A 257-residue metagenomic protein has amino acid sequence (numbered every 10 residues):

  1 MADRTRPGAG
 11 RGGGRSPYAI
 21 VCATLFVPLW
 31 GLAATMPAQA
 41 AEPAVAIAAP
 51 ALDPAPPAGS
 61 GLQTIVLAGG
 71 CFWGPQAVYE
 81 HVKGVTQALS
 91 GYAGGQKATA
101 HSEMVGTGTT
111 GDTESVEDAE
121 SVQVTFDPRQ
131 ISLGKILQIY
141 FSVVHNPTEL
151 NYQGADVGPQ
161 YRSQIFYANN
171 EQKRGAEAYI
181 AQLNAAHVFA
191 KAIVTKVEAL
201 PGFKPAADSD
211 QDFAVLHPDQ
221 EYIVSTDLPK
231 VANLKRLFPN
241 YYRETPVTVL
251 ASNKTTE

Functional and structural regions predicted by a protein language model:
A2, P28-E257: Flexible coil/turn and secondary-structure edge motifs
R4-C22: Bacterial N-terminal signal peptides that target proteins for export
S16-A34: Gram-negative bacterial Sec-dependent N-terminal signal peptides
